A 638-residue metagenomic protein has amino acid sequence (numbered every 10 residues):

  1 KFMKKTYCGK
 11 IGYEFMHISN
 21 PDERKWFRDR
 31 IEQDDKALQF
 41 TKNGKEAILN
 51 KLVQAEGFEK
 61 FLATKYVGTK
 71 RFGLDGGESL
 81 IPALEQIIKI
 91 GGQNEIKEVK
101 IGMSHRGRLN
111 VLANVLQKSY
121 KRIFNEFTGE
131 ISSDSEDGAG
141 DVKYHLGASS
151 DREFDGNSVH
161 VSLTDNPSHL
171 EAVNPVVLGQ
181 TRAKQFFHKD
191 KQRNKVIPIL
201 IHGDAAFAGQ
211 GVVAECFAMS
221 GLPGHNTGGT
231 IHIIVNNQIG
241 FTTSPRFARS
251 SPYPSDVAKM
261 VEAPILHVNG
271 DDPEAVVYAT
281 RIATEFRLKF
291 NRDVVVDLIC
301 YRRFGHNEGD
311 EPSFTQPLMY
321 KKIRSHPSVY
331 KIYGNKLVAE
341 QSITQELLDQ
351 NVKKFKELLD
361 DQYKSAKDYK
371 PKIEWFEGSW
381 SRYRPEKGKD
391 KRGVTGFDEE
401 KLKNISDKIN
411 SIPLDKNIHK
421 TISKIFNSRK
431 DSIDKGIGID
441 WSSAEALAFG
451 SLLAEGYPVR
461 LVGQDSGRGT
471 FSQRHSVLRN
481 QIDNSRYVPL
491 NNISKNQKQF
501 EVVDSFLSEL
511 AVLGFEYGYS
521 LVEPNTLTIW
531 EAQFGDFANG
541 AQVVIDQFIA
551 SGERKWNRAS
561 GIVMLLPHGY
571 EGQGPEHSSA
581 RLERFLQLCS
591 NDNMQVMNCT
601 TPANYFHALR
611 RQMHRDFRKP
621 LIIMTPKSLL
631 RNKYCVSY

Functional and structural regions predicted by a protein language model:
K1-L80, I96: Extended, charge-enriched "interface" segments that sit outside catalytic cores
T41-E59, K408, P413-N417, S476-Y487 (+1 more regions): Conserved oxyanion/phosphate-binding beta-strand-loop segments in alpha/beta enzyme cores
A63-D75, K97-I101, D155-S168, K195-G203 (+11 more regions): Glycine- and acidic
P82, Q86-V115, H202-M219, N291 (+4 more regions): Conserved phosphate/anionic-ligand binding catalytic regions in large, soluble enzymes, centered on
K97-E262, L266, F471-E523: Cofactor-binding active-site loop characterized by glycine-rich and histidine/acidic residues
S162-K367, D536, E571-Q573, N591-Y638: Glycine-rich ThDP/TPP pyrophosphate-binding loop and its adjacent helix/strand module within ThDP-dependent enzymes
V329-Y330, E340, T344-V459: Hard-cation-handling environments
L453, V459, G467, N480 (+1 more regions): ASCE RecA-like P-loop NTPase motor cores that couple ATP hydrolysis to mechanical translocation on nucleic acids
